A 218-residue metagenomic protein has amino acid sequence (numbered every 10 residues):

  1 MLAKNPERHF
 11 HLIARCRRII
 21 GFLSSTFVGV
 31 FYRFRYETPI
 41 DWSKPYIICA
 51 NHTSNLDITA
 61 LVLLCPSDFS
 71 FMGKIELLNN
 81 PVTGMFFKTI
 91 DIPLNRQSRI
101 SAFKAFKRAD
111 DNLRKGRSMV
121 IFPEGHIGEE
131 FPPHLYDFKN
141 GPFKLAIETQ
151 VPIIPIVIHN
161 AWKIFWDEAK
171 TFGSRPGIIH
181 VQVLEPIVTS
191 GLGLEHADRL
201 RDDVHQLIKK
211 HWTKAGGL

Functional and structural regions predicted by a protein language model:
M1-C16, W42-R99: Catalytic core of membrane glycerolipid acyltransferases/transacylases, capturing the structured, soluble-facing
C16-F22: N-terminal nucleotide/polyanion-binding subdomain common to many enzyme families
L23-Y46: A short, well-structured juxtamembrane/interface segment
F27-R35, A102-F103, K163-W166: Short gly/ser/thr-rich secondary-structure transition/capping motifs
G29-F31, D68, I90, Q150: A generic structural signal for alpha->beta connector loops
F34, I48, F71, I121 (+1 more regions): Generic preference for hydrophobic
K104-L218: Non-catalytic C-terminal accessory region of glycerolipid acyltransferases and related lyso-lipid remodeling enzymes
